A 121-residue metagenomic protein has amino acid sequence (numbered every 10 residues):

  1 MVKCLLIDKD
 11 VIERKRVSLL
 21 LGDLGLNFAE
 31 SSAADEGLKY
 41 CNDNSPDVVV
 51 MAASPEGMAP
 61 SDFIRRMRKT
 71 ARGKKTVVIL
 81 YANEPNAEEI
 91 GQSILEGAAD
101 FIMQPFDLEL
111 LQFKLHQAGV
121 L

Functional and structural regions predicted by a protein language model:
V11-A29: Two-component/phosphorelay signaling modules centered on CheY-like receiver
S32-V48: Acidic, metal-coordinating helix/loop segments flanking the phosphotransfer/catalytic sites of two-component signaling
S45-D47, A71-V77: His-Asp phosphorelay/catalytic-motif detector in bacterial-type signaling
V49, F101-I102: Two-component signal transduction core modules
V50-M67: Conserved phosphotransfer microenvironments
D62, E84-D100: Alpha4 helix (beta4-alpha4-beta5 surface) of REC/receiver domains from two-component response regulators
F106-L115: C-terminal output helix
